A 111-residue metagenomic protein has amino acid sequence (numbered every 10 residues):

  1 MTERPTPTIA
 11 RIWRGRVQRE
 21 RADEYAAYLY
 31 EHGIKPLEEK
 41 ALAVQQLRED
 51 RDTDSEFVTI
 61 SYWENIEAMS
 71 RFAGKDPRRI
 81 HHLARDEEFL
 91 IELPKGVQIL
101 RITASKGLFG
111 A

Functional and structural regions predicted by a protein language model:
M1-T6, G110-A111: Basic/polar N-terminal segments that are highly enriched at the extreme N-terminus, encompassing both cleavable
R4, E31-A43, Y62-I99: An amphipathic, aromatic/His-enriched active-site/gating alpha helix that lines ligand/cofactor pockets
P5-P7, R51-T53, I91: A generic structural micro-feature
T8-R11, A22: Short acidic/polar alpha-helix capping motifs at helix-coil junctions
A10-R16, Q45-P77: Short, well-ordered beta-strand segments in beta-rich or mixed alpha/beta enzyme and ligand-binding folds
R16-A27: Short, surface-exposed ligand-recognition loops at beta-strand->loop->(often short) alpha-helix junctions that present
R21-D23, E67-M69, S105: Residue-level signal for secondary-structure boundary sites
L100-A111: Acidic/histidine-enriched, glycine/proline-rich intrinsically disordered or flexible terminal extensions
